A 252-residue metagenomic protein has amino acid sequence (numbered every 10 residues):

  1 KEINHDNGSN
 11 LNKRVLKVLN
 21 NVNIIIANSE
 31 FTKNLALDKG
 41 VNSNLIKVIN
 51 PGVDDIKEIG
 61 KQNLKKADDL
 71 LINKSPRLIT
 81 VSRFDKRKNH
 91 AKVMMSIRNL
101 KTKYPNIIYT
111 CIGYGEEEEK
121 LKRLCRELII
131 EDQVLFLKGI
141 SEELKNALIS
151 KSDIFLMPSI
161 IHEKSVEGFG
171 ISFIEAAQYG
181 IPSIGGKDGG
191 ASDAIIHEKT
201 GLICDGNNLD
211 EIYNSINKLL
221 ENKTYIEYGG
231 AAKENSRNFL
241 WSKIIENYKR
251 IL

Functional and structural regions predicted by a protein language model:
K1-K17: Nucleotide-sugar donor phosphate/pyrophosphate-binding loop at the beta->alpha transition of glycosyltransferases
D6, L37, S43-N44, V53-D69: Acidic anion/phosphate-binding donor-loop and adjacent secondary structure in glycosyltransferase catalytic cores
I26, L70-K88, M94-I97, T110: Conserved donor-binding/catalytic core segment of Leloir-type glycosyltransferases
F31, G52: Carbohydrate-associated surface elements
K122-I140, L144, I154: Nucleotide-activated donor-binding/catalytic signature segment of Leloir-type glycosyltransferases, i.e., the conserved
K138, H197-E198, L202-L209, K218-K223: Conserved acidic donor-binding segment of nucleotide-sugar-dependent glycosyltransferases
S150-S165, I181: Acidic donor-binding loop of glycosyltransferase active sites
F173, Q178, P182-G185, I195: Short hydrophobic beta-strand element within catalytic cores of glycosyltransferases and related nucleotide-activated
